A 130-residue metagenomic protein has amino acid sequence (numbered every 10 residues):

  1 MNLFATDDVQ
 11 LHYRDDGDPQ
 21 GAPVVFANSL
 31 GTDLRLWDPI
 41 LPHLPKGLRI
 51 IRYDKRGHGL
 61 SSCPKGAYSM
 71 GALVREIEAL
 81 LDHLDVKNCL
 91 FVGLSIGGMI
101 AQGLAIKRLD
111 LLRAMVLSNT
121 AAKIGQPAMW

Functional and structural regions predicted by a protein language model:
M1-T6: Short acidic-hydrophobic surface loop/beta-edge motif
D7-G66: Conserved HGGG/HGGXW glycine-rich cap/lid loop of the alpha/beta-hydrolase fold
N28-L30, C89, G93-S95: Conserved alpha/beta-hydrolase "nucleophile elbow" surrounding the catalytic nucleophile
D54, L90, R113-V116: Residue in the alpha/beta-hydrolase core beta-strand immediately N-terminal to the catalytic nucleophile
K55, I96, T120: Active-site loop/turn elements of alpha/beta-hydrolase fold enzymes, especially the short glycine-/histidine-rich
G71-C89: Conserved acidic catalytic loop of the alpha/beta-hydrolase fold
L73, F91-G93, S118: Short beta-strand immediately N-terminal to the catalytic nucleophile in serine-hydrolase-like folds
M99-K107, L111-W130: Flexible "cap/lid" loop of the alpha/beta hydrolase fold
